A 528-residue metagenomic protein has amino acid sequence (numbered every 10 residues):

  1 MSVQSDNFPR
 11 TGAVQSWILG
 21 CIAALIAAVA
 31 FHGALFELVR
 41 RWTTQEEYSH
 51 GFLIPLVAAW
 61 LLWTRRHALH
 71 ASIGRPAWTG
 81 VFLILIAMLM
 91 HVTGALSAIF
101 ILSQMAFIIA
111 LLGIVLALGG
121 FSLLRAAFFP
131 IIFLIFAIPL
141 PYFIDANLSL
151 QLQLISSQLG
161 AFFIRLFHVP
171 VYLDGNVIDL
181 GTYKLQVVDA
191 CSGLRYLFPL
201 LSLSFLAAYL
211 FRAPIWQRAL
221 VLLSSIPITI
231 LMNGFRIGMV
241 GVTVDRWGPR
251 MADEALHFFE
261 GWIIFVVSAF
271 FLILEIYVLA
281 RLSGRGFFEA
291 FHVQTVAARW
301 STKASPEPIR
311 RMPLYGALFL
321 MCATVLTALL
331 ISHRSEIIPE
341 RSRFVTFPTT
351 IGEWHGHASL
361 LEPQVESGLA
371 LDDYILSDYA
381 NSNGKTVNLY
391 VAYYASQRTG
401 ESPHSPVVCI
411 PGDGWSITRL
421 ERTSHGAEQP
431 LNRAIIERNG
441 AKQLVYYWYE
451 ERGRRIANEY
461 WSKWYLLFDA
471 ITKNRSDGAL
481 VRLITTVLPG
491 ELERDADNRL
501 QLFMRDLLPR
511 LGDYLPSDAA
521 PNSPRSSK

Functional and structural regions predicted by a protein language model:
M1-K528: Hydrophobic N-terminal alpha-helices or hydrophobic patches in metabolic proteins across all domains of life
